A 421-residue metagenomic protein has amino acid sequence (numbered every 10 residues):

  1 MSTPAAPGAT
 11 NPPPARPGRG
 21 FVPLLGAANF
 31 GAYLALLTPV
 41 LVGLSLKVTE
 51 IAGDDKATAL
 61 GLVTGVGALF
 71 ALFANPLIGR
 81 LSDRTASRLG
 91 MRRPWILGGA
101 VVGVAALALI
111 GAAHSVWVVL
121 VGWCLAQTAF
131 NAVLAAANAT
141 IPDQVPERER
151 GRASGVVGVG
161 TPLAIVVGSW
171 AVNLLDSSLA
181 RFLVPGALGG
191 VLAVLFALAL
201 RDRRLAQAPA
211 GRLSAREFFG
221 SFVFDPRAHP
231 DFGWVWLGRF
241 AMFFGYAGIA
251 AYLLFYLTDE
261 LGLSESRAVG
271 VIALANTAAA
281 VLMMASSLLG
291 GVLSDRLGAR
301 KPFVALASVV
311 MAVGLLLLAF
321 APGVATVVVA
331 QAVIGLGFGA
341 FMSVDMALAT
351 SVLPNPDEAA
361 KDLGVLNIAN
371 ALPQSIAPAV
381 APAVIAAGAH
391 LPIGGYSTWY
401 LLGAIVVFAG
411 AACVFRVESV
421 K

Functional and structural regions predicted by a protein language model:
S2-R19, D202-L237: Juxtamembrane intracellular "pre-TM" segments in multi-pass secondary transporters
A9-A68, D231-G262: Helix-loop boundary and gating motifs at the non-cytosolic
K56, M91, N173-A187, A383-V406: A membrane-interface helix-boundary motif in multi-pass transporters
G61-S82, L274-L289: Central cavity-lining transmembrane alpha-helices of secondary-active solute carriers, predominantly the Major
A71-L72, G151-N173, N367-P378: Glycine-rich segments within core transmembrane alpha-helices of 12-TM secondary carriers
A74-L89, S286-A299, I385: Helix-to-loop junctions at the C-terminal end of transmembrane segments in multipass secondary transporters
R92-A108, P302-L317: Structural signature of the two symmetry-related core transmembrane helices
A193-R201, W399-K421: Multi-pass alpha-helical transporter architecture, strongest for 12-TM Major Facilitator/SLC carriers used
